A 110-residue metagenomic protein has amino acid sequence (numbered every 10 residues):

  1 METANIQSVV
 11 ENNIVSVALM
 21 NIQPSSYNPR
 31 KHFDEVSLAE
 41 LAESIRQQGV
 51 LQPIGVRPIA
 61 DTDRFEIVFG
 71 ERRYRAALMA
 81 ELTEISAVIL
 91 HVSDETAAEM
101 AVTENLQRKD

Functional and structural regions predicted by a protein language model:
M1-L90, A98-A101, Q107: Short, charged/polar connector segments at secondary-structure boundaries
